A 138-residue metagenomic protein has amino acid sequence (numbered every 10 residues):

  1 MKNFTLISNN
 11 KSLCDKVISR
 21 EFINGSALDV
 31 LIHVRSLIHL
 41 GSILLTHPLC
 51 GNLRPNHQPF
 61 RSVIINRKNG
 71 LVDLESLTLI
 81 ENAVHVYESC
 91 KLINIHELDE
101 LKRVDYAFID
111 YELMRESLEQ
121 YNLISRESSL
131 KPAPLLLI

Functional and structural regions predicted by a protein language model:
M1-K2, L40: Residue-level preference for short coil/turn positions at secondary-structure junctions
K2-N10: Short, hydrophobic beta-strand segments that form beta-sheet elements in well-ordered domains
N9, H47-C50, N66-K68: Acidic/polar N-terminal loop/beta-strand segments that form early-domain functional surfaces
D15-Q58: Rossmann-like NAD(P)(H) cofactor-binding subdomain of soluble oxidoreductases
D29-L31, S36, N66-I138: Internal alpha-helical scaffold of NAD(P)-dependent oxidoreductase catalytic cores
C50-P59, E100-K102, E116-S117: A broadly tuned preference for mixed-charge, low-complexity surface segments
R61-I65: Short, hinge-like loop/turn segments at secondary-structure boundaries
